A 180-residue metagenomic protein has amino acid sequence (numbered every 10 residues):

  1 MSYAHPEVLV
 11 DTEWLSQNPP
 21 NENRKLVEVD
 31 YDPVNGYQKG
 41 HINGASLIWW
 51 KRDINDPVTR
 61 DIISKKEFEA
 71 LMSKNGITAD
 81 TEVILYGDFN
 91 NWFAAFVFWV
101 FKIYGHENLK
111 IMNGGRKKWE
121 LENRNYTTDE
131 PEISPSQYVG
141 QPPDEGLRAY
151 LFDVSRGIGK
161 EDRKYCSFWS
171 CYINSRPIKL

Functional and structural regions predicted by a protein language model:
S2-A79, S155-L180: Positively charged, proline/Ser/Thr-rich regional signature most characteristic of the Rhodanese/CDC25-like
D56, I62-K160, P177-L180: Thiolate-centered catalytic microenvironments shared by cysteine-dependent enzyme domains
